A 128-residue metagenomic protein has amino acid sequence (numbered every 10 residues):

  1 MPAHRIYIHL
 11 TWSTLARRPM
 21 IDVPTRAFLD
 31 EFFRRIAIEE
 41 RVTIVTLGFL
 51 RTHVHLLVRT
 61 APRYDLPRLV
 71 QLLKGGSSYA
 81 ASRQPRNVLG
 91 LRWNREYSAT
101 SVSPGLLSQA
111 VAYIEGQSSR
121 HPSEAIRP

Functional and structural regions predicted by a protein language model:
M1-P128: Basic nucleic-acid-binding interfaces
